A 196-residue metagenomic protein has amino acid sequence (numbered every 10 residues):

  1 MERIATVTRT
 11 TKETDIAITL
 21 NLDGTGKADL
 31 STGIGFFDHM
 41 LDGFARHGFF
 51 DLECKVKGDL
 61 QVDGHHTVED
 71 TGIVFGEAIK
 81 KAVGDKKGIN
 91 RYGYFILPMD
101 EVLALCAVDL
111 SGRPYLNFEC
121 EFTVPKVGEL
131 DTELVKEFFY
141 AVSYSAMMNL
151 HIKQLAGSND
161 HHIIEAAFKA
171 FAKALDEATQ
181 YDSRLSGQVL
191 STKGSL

Functional and structural regions predicted by a protein language model:
M1-L196: N-terminal intrinsically disordered, cationic/polar leader segments that include organellar targeting peptides
